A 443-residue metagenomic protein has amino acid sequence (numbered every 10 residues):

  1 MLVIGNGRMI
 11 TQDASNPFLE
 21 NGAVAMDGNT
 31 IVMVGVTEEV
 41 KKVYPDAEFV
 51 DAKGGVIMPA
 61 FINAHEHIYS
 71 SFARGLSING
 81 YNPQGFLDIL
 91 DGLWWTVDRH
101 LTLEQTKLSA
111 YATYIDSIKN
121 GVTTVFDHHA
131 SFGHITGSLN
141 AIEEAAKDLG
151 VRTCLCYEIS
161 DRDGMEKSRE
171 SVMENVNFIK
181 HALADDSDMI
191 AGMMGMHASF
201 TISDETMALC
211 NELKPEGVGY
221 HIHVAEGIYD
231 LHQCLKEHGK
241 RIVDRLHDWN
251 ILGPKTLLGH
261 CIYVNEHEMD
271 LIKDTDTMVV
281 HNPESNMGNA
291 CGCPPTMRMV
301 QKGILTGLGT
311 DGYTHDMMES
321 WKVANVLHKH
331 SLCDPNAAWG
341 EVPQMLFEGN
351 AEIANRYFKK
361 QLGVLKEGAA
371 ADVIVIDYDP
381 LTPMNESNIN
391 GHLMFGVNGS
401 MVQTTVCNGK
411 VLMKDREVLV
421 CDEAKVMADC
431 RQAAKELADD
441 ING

Functional and structural regions predicted by a protein language model:
M1-G22, M26-V32, T37, V43 (+1 more regions): Active-site microenvironment of metallo-dependent hydrolases
L2-N6, K41-D88, E104, Y111 (+1 more regions): Replace "His-x-His-based motif
G7, V24, N29, G54 (+14 more regions): Divalent metal-coordination and catalytic microenvironments
F72-T106, R162-G164, I228-K255, T275-M278 (+1 more regions): Active-site gating loops and adjacent loop-to-helix segments of metal-dependent hydrolytic enzymes
L76-H128, G133-V151, M173-D185, R431-D440: Alpha-helical scaffold segments that flank or form the walls of functional sites
H129, H134-I262: Metal-coordinating catalytic core of metallo-dependent amide/deamination hydrolases
G150, K214-G219, I251-P254, L271-V280 (+2 more regions): Glycine-enriched alpha-helix->loop->beta-strand junction motifs that scaffold or abut catalytic
D248-I251, K255, M297-P380, M394-N398: His/Asp/Glu-enriched, well-ordered alpha-helical/loop segment that forms or immediately abuts the divalent-metal
